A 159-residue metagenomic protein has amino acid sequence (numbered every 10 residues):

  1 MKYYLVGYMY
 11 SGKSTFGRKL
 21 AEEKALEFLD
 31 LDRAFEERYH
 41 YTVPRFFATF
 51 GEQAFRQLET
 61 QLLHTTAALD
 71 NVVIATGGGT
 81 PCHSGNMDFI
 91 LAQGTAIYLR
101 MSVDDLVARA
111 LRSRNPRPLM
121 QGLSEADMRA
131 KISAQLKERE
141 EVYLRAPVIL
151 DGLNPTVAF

Functional and structural regions predicted by a protein language model:
L5: Hydrophobic anchor at the beta1->P-loop junction of P-loop NTPases
Y8: P-loop (Walker A) phosphate-binding loop of NTP-binding proteins
S11: ATP-binding Walker
S14: Walker A/P-loop
K19, E23, A130, K137-F159: NTP-dependent small-molecule kinase module
E22-R33: Post-Walker A helix-loop "phosphate-sensing" segment adjacent to the P-loop in P-loop NTPases
R33-L91, P116: ATP-dependent small-molecule kinase phosphotransfer cores that center on conserved nucleotide phosphate-binding segments
Q93-E140: A glycine- and Lys/Arg-enriched "phosphate-lid" helix/loop adjacent to the NTP-binding pocket of small-molecule kinases
